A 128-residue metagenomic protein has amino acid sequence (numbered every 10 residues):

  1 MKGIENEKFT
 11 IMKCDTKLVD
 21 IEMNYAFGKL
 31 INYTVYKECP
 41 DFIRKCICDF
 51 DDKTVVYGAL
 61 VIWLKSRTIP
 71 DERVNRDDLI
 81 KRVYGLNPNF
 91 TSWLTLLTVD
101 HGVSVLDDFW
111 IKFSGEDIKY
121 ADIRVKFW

Functional and structural regions predicted by a protein language model:
M1-W128: Phosphate/dinucleotide-binding and metal-coordinating scaffold of catalytic cores in nucleotide-dependent enzymes
